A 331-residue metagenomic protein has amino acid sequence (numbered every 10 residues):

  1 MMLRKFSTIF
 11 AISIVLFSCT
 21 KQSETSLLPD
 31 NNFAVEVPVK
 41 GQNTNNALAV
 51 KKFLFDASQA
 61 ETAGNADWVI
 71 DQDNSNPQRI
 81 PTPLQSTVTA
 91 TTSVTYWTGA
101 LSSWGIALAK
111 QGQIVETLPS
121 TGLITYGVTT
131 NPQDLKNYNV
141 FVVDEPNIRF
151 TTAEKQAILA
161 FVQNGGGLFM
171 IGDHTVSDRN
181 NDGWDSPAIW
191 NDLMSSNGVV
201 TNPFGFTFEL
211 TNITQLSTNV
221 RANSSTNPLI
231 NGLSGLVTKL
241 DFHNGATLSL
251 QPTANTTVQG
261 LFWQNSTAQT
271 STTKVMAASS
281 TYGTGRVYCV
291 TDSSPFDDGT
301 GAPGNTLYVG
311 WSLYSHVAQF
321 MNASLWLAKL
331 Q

Functional and structural regions predicted by a protein language model:
R4-F10: Sec-dependent signal peptide recognition, specifically the positively charged N-region followed immediately by
V15-S18: C-terminal motif of bacterial Sec signal peptides marking the signal peptidase cleavage site
Q22-T91, T95, K110-Q111, V200 (+1 more regions): Extracellular ligand-binding/catalytic regions of CAZymes and related secreted enzymes and adhesion modules
N46-L48, Q133-N137, T253-A254, T281-Y282: Flexible, charged surface loops at secondary-structure boundaries
L54, E116, F169, N202 (+2 more regions): Hydrophobic/aromatic beta-strand patches that form the interior of the parallel beta-sheet core in alpha/beta enzyme
Q59-T62, T121-T125, V142-F150, L168 (+5 more regions): Solvent-exposed loop/turn segments at secondary-structure junctions within structured extracellular/periplasmic domains
V94-N191, S196: Helical hinge/lid and interdomain linker segments adjacent to catalytic or ligand-binding clefts that mediate domain
H174-S271, S280-Y282: An acidic, glycine-rich "communication" segment
